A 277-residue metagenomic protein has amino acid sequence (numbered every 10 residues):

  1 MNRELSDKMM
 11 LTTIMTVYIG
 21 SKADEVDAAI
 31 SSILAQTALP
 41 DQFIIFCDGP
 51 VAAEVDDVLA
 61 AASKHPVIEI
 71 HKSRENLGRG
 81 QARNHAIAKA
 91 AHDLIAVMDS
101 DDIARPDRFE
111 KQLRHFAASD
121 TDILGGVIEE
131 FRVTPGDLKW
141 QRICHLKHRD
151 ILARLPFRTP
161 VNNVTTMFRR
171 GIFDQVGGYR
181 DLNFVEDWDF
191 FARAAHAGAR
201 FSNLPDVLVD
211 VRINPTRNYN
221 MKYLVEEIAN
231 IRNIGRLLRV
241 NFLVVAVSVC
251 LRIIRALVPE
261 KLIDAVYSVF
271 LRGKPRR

Functional and structural regions predicted by a protein language model:
G20-A35: Short, well-formed alpha-helical segments that are part of the catalytic scaffolds of diverse glycosyltransferases
P40-P50, E69-S73, S100: Short beta-strand/loop segment that forms part of the nucleotide-sugar
S73-A90, K111: Glycine-rich, basic loop-to-helix element that forms the pyrophosphate-binding segment of sugar-nucleotide handling
I95: Short aromatic/hydrophobic "clamp" motif used to bind/position activated sugar donors
D107-K139: Conserved donor NDP-sugar-binding/catalytic core segment of glycosyltransferases
V127, Q141-T159: Short, flexible, basic/aromatic active-site loop/helix in glycosyltransferases
F184-F190: Acidic donor-binding loop at a coil-to-helix junction in glycosyltransferase catalytic cores that engages
A199, V207, V211-N214, Y219-V244: Catalytic core of nucleotide-sugar-dependent glycosyltransferases
